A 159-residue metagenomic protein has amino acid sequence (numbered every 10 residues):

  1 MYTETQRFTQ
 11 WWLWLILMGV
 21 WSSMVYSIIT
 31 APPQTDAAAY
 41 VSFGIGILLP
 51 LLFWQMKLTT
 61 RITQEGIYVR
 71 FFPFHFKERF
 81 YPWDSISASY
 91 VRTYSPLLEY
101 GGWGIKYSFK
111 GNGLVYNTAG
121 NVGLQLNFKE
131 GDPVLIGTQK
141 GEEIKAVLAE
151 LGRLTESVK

Functional and structural regions predicted by a protein language model:
M1-Q34, V115-Y116, Q139, E150: N-terminal membrane-targeting/pre-transmembrane regions
Y2, N112-K159: A membrane-cytosol interface segment of integral membrane proteins
P33-G44: Hydrophobic alpha-helical transmembrane segments
I45-K57: Transmembrane alpha-helices and immediately adjacent membrane-cytoplasm interface residues in multi-pass integral
W54-M56, R70-D132: Non-transmembrane, membrane-adjacent beta-strand/coil modules in membrane-associated proteins and peripheral
T60-Y68: Alpha-helical transmembrane signal-anchor/signal-peptide segments
Q64, W83, G141: ATP/adenylate-binding site constellation spanning eukaryotic-like Ser/Thr protein kinases, ABC-transporter
